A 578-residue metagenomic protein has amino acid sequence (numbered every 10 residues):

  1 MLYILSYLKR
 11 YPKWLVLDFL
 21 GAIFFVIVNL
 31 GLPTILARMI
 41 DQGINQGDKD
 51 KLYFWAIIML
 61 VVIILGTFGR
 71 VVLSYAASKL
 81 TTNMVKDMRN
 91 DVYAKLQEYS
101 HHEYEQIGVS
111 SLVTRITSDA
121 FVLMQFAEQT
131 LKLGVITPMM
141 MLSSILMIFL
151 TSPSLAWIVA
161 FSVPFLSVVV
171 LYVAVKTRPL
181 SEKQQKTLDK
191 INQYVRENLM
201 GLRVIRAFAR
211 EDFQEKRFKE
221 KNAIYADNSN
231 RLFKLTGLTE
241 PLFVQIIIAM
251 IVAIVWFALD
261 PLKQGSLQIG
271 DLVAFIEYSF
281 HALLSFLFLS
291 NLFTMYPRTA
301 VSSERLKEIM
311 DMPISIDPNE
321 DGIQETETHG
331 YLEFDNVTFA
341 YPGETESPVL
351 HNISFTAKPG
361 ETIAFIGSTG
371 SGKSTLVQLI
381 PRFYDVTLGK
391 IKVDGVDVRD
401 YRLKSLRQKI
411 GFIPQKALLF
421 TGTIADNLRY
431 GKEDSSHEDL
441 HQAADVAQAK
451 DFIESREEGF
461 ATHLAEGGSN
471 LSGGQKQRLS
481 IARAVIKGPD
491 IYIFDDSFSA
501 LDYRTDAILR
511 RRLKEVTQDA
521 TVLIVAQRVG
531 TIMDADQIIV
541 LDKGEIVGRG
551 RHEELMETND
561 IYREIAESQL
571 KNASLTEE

Functional and structural regions predicted by a protein language model:
M1-I4, L20-G21, V28-D41, V62-V109 (+13 more regions): Juxtamembrane helix-loop junctions of ABC transporter transmembrane domains
K9, L15-V72, A76, F149-S154 (+1 more regions): Transmembrane helix-loop-helix hairpins at lipid-water interfaces of multipass membrane proteins, especially the type-1
P12, A77, E98-H102, S118-A127 (+9 more regions): An intracellular "coupling" helix at the cytosolic face of ABC transporter transmembrane type-1 domains
D48-K51, S143, M147-F161, R231-R305 (+1 more regions): Helix-loop-helix
V92, L96, I205, L306 (+1 more regions): Helix-loop junctions and hydrophobic alpha-helical segments within the transmembrane domains of large membrane
I314-E327: Pre-NBD coupling/linker segments of ABC/ABC-like ATPases
T326-E578: ABC-type nucleotide-binding domain
